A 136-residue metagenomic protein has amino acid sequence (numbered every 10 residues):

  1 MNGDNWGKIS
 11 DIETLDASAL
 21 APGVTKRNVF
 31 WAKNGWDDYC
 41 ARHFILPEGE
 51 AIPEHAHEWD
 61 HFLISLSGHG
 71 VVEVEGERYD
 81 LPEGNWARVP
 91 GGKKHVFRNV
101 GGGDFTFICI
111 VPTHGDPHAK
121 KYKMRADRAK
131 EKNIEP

Functional and structural regions predicted by a protein language model:
M1-D38, K121-P136: A short, N-terminal "cap"/entry segment at the start of jelly-roll beta-barrel domains of the cupin/DSBH fold
G35, G91-P117: Ligand-binding loop in jelly-roll beta-barrel domains
H43-P47, A56-V72, I110: Short, conserved beta-strand element in jelly-roll/cupin
E48, E58, E77, K93-K94 (+1 more regions): A generic "binding-loop/recognition-motif" signal
I52-E54, V72-E73, V89, H95-G101: Short beta-strand His + acidic residue motifs that chelate non-heme Fe in jelly-roll/DSBH and cupin folds
E77-G91: Short acidic-glycine-tyrosine-enriched beta hairpin
